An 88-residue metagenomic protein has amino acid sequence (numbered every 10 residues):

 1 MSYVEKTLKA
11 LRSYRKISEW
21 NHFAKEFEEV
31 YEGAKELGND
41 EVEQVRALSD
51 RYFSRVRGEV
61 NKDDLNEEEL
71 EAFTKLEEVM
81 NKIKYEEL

Functional and structural regions predicted by a protein language model:
M1, T7-A10, R15, E41 (+3 more regions): Coiled-coil-like amphipathic alpha-helices with heptad-repeat character
M1-E29, E77, K82: Short terminal alpha-helical segments
T7-A10, E36, A47, D64 (+2 more regions): Acidic/proline-rich low-complexity IDRs
R12-R15, E19, L37, N61-E71: Non-transmembrane, amphipathic alpha-helical segments
A24-E29, E43-A47, N66-T74: Short, charged, amphipathic alpha-helical segments
A34-L65: Acidic, low-complexity, intrinsically disordered interaction modules
S54-L88: Amphipathic alpha-helical binding modules
